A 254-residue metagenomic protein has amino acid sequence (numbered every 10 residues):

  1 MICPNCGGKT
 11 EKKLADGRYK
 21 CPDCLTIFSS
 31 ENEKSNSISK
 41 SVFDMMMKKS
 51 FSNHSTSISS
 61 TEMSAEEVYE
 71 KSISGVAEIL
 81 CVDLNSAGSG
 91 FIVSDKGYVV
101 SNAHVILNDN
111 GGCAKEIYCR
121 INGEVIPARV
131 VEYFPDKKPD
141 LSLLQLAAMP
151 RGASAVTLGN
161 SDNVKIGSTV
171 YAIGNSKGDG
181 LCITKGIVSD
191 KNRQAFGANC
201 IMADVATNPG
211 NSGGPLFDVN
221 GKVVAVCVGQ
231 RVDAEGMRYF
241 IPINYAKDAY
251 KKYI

Functional and structural regions predicted by a protein language model:
C3-C6, C21-C24: Short cysteine-rich clusters marking metal-coordination/redox-active sites
T10, C24-S35: Short Cys/His-rich micro-motifs in 6-15 aa windows
S37-V82: Protease-domain processing segments flanking chymotrypsin-fold serine proteases, especially trypsin-like
K49, N53-T56, A87, S94-P139 (+1 more regions): Catalytic-histidine neighborhood of serine endopeptidases, predominantly the chymotrypsin-like S1/PA family
E62-E66, G75-Y98, N102, V125-R129 (+2 more regions): A conserved glycine-rich beta-strand in the N-terminal activation segment of trypsin-fold
E67-V68, N108-N110, R129-Y133, L146-G180 (+1 more regions): Active-site substrate-binding loop(s) of clan PA
S72-L84, L146-A155, G180-I254: Active-site region of chymotrypsin-like
A77-I79, A114-V125, V170-N175: Short conserved beta-strand and strand-loop elements enriched in small hydrophobics with frequent Asp/Gly
